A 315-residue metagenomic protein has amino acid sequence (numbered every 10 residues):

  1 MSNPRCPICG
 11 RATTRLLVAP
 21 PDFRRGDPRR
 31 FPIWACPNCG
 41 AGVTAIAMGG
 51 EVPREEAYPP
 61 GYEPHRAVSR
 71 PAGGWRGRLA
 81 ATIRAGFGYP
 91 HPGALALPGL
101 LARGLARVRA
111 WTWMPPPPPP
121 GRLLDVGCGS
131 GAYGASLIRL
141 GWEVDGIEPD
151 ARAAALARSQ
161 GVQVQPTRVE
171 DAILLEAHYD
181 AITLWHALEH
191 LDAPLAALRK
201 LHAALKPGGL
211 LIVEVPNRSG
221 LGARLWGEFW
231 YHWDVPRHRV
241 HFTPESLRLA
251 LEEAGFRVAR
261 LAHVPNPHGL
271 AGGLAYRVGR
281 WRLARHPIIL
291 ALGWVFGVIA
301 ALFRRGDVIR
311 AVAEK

Functional and structural regions predicted by a protein language model:
M1-W185, L195-L198, A262-V264, A275-G279 (+2 more regions): Conserved N-terminal segment of class I S-adenosyl-L-methionine
H186-H190: A short His-aromatic
D192-K200, L210-E314: S-adenosyl-L-methionine-dependent methyltransferase catalytic module, highlighting the catalytic core
